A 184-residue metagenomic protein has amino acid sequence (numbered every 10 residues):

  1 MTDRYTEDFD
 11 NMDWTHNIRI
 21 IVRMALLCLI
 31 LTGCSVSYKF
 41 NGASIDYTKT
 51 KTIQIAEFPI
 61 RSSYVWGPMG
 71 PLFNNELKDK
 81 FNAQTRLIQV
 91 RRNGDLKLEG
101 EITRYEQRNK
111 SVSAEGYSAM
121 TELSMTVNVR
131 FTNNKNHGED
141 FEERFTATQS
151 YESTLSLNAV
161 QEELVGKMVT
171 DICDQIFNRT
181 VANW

Functional and structural regions predicted by a protein language model:
Y5, D10-M24: Bacterial N-terminal signal peptides that target proteins for export
I21-G33: Bacterial N-terminal signal peptides
G33-N75, D79, N178-W184: A structural "domain/chain start" motif
K49-K51, E139-F145: Short coil-to-beta-strand
P59-W66, L155-E163: Second-shell loop/turn segments in exported
A83-Q84, I88, R92-D140, T148-A159 (+1 more regions): Surface-exposed short loop/turn segments
Q161-W184: Compositionally biased, intrinsically disordered linkers/stalks adjacent to structured regions
